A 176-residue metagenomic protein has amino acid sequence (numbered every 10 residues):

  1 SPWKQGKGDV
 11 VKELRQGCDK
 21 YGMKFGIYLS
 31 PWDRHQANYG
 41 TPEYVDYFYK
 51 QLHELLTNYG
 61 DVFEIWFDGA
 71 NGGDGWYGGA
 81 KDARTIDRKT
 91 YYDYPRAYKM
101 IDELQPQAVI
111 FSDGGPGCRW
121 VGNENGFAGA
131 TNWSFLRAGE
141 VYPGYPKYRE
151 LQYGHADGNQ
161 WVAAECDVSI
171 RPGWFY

Functional and structural regions predicted by a protein language model:
S1-Y176: Mature catalytic domains of secreted/periplasmic carbohydrate-active enzymes
